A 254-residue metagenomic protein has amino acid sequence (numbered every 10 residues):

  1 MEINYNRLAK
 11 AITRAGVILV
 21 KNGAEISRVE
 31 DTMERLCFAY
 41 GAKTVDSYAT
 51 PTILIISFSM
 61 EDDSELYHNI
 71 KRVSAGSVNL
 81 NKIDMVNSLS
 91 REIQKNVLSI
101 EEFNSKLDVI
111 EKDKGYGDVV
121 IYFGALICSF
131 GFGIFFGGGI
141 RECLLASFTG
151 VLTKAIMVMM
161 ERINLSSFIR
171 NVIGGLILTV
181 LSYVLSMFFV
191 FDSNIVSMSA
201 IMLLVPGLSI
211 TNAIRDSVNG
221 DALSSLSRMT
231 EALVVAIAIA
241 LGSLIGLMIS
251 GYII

Functional and structural regions predicted by a protein language model:
M1-L98: Soluble N-terminal domains of membrane-associated systems
N4, K21, E25, V78 (+8 more regions): Catalytic cores of large soluble enzymes that bind and process phosphate-bearing ligands
L19-G23, L36, Y40, L89-N96 (+7 more regions): Change "in soluble alpha/beta enzymes" to "in soluble alpha/beta proteins
A75-S129, G133-E142, E231-A240, G251: Alpha-helical transmembrane segments and their cytosolic membrane-interface
K106-I110, T153-N164, T211-S224: C-terminal ends of transmembrane helices
K114-F191: Core alpha-helical transmembrane segments of integral membrane proteins
S186-I254: Generic detector of multi-pass transmembrane helix bundles and their immediately adjacent loops in polytopic membrane
